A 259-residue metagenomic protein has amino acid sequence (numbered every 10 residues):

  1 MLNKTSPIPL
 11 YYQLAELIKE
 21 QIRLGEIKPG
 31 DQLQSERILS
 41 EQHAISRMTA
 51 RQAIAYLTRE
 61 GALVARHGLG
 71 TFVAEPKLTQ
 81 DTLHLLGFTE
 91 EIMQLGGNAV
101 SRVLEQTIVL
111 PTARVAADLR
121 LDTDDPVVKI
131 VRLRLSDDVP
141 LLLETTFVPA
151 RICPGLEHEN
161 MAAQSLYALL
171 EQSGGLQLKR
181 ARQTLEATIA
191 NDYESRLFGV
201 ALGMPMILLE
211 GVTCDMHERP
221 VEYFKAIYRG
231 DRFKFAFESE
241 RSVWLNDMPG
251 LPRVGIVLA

Functional and structural regions predicted by a protein language model:
M1-R47, L83, R253-A259: Extreme N-terminal segment that seeds HTH/winged-HTH DNA-binding domains in transcriptional regulators
E26-D31, T58-G68, F72-A74: Beta-hairpin "wing" of winged helix-turn-helix
A44, G61, E222: Active-site-proximal glycine-rich helix-loop-beta segment
R47-M48, T58-R59, A65, L83-Q94: Extended, compositionally biased flexible segments
I54-A55: Short, hydrophobic-biased segments on the C-terminal half of alpha helices that form "recognition helices"
E75-A259: All-alpha effector-binding/dimerization core of bacterial HTH-type transcriptional repressors
